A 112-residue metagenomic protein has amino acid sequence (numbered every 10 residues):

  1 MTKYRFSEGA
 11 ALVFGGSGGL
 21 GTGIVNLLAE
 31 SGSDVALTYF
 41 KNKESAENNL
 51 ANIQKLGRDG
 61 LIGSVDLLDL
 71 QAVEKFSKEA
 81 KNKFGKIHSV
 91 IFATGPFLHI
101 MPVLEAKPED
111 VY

Functional and structural regions predicted by a protein language model:
A10, H88-S89, Y112: Conserved catalytic-site loops of classical short-chain dehydrogenases/reductases
A10, S17-G19: Conserved glycine-rich cofactor-binding loop
F14, I87-G95: Rossmann-fold scaffold of SDR-type NAD(P)-dependent oxidoreductases
G19, G23, F97: NAD(P)H-binding Rossmann-fold N-terminus in SDR/SDR-like oxidoreductases, specifically the glycine-rich beta1-alpha1
L28: Aromatic pocket-lining residues of Rossmann-like dinucleotide-binding sites
S33-E47: Conserved glycine-rich Rossmann-like NAD(P)H-binding loop of the short-chain dehydrogenase/reductase
K43, S64-F76, P108: The beta1-alpha1 cofactor-binding region of Rossmann-like NAD(H)/NADP(H)-dependent oxidoreductases
E74, P96-Y112: Conserved mid-core segment of classical short-chain dehydrogenase/reductases
